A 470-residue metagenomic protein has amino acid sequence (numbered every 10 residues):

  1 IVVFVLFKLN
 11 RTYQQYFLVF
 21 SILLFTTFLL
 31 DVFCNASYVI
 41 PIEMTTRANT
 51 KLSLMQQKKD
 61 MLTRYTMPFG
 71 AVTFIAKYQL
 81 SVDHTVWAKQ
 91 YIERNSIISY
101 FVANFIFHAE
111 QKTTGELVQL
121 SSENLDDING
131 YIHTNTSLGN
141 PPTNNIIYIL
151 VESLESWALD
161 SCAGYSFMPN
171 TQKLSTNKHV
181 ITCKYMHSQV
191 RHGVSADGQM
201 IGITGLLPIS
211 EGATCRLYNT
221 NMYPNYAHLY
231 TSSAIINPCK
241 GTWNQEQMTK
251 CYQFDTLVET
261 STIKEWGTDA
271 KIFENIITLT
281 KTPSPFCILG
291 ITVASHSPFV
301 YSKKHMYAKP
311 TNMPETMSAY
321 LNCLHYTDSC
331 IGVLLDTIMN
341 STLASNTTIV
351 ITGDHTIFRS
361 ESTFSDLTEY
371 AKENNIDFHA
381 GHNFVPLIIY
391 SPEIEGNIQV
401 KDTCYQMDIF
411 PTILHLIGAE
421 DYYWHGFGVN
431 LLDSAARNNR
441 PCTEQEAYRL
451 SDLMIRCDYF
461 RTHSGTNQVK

Functional and structural regions predicted by a protein language model:
V2-L23: Cytosolic-side transmembrane helix boundary signature
T26, L30-Y148, S153-P314, N322-H325 (+2 more regions): Active-site-proximal alpha/beta segments of enzymes that process anionic O-linked groups
Q119-S122, E274-I277, Y307-T347, N374-N375 (+1 more regions): A long, amphipathic alpha-helix that forms part of the scaffold/cap immediately adjacent to metal-dependent active
A196, S345, T352-E393: Histidine-centered active-site microenvironments of extracellular/periplasmic hydrolases and transferases
A213-R216, Y320, N374-I376, I394-C404: Active-site rim elements
G241, T342, S391-K470: Membrane-interface soluble catalytic domains
Y326-E369, I413-I417: Metal-dependent active-site segment of extracytoplasmic phospho-/sulfohydrolases and closely related
